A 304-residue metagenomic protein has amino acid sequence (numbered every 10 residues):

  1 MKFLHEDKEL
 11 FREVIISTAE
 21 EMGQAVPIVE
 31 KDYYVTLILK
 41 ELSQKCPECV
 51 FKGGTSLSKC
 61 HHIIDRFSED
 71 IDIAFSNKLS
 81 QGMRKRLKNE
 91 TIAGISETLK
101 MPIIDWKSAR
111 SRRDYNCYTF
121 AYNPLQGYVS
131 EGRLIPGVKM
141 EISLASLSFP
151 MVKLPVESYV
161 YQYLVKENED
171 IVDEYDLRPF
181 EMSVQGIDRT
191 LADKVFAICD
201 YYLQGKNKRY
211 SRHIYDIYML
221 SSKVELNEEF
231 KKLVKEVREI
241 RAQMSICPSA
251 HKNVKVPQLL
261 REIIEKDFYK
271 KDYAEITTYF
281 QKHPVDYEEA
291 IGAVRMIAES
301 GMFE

Functional and structural regions predicted by a protein language model:
M1-C49, K59-D65, S76-E304: Structured mid-to-C-terminal alpha-helical surface segments
F51-T55: Glycine-rich beta-strand-to-loop/alpha-helix junction loops that act as flexible
